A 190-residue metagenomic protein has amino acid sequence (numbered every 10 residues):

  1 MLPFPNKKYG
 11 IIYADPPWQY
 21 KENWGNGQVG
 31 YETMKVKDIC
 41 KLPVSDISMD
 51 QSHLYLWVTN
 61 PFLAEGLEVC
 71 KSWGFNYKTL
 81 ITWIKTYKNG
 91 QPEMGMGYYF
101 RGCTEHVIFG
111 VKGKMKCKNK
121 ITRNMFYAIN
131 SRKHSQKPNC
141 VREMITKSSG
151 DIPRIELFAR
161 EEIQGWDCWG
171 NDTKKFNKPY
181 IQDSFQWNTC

Functional and structural regions predicted by a protein language model:
M1-C190: Class I S-adenosyl-L-methionine-dependent methyltransferase catalytic core
